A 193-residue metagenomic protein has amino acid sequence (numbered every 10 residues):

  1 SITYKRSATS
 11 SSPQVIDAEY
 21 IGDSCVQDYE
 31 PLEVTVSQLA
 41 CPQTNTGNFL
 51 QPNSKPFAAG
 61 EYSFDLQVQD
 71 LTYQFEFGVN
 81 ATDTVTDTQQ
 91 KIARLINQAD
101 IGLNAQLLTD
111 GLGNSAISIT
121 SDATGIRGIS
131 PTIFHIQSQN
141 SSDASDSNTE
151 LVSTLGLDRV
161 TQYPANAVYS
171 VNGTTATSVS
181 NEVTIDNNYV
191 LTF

Functional and structural regions predicted by a protein language model:
S1-F193: Bacterial flagellar/type III secretion structural subunits and associated motility module proteins, recognized via
